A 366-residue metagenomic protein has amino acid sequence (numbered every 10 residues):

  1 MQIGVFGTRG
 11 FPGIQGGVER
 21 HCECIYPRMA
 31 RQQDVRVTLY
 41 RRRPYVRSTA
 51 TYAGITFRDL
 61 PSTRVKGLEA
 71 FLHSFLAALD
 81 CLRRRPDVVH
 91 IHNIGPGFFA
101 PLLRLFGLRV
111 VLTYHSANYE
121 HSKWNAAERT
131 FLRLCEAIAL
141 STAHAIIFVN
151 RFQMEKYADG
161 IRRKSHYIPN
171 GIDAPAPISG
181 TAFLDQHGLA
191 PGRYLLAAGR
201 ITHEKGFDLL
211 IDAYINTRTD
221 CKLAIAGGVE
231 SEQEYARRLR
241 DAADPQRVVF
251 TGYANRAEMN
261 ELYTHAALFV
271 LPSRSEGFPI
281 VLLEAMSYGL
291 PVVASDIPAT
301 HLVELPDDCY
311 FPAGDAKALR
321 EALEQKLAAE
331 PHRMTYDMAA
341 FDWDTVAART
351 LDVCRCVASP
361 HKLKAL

Functional and structural regions predicted by a protein language model:
G4, G188-K205, I211-R218, A224: Conserved donor-binding/catalytic core segment of Leloir-type glycosyltransferases
L79-L82, L105, R129-I146: Membrane-proximal helix-turn-helix segments that form the acceptor-binding/catalytic region of lipid-linked
I91-P96: Short His-centered aromatic/hydrophobic patch
A236-A257: Nucleotide-activated donor-binding/catalytic signature segment of Leloir-type glycosyltransferases, i.e., the conserved
Y253-A254, E261-A266: Short alpha-helical donor nucleotide-sugar binding micro-motif in glycosyltransferases
R274: Aromatic "clamp/platform" in nucleotide-sugar-dependent glycosyltransferases that forms part of the donor/acceptor
S287, P291-A294: Short hydrophobic beta-strand element within catalytic cores of glycosyltransferases and related nucleotide-activated
D308-K317, E324-A328: Conserved acidic donor-binding segment of nucleotide-sugar-dependent glycosyltransferases
